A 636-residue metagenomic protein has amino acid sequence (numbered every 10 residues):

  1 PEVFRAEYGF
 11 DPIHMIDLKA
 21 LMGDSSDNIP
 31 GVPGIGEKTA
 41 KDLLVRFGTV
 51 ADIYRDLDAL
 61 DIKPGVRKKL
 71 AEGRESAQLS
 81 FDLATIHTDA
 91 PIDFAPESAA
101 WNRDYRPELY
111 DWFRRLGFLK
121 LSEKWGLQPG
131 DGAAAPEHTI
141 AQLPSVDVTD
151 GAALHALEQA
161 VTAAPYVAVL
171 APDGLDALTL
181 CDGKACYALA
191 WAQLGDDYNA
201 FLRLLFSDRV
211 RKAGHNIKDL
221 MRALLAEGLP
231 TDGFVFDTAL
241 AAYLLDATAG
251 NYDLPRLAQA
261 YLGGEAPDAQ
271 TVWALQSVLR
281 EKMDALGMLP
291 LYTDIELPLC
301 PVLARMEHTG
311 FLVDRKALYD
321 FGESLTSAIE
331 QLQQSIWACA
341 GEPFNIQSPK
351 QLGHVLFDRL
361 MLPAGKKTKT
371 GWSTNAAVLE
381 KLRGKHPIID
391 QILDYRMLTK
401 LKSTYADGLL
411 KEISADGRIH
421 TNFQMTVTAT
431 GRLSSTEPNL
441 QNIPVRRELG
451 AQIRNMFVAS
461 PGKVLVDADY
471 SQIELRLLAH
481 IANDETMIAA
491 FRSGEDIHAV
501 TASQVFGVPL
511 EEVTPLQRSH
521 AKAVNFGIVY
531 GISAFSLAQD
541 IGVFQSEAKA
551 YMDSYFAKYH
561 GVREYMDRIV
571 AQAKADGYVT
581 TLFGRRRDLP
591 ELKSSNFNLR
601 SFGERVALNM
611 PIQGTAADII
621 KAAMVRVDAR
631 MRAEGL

Functional and structural regions predicted by a protein language model:
P1-D89: Extended two-metal-dependent nuclease catalytic cores across DNA- and RNA-processing enzymes
E2-S26, H138-P144, L178-L303, S327 (+1 more regions): Active-site-proximal helix-loop-helix substrate-binding element of RNase H-like nuclease domains
V66-K69, A95-A99, V378, F602-M610: Short hinge/gating elements
G73-Q193, K212-H215, T271-V445, V464 (+7 more regions): Conserved "right-hand" nucleotidyltransferase catalytic core of DNA-directed polymerases
A153-A164, R203-F206, L449-V464, A629-A633: A short acidic-Thr-Gly-centered motif at the start of a beta-strand
L180-G183, K212, L245-A266, T271-V272 (+1 more regions): Function-dense linear segments that define catalytic or interfacial modules in macromolecule-processing proteins
M283-I295, L299, I619, A623-L636: Active-site palm subdomain of RNA-directed nucleic acid polymerases
H308, D416, H420-T421, M425-T428 (+1 more regions): Conserved catalytic core of nucleic-acid polymerases
